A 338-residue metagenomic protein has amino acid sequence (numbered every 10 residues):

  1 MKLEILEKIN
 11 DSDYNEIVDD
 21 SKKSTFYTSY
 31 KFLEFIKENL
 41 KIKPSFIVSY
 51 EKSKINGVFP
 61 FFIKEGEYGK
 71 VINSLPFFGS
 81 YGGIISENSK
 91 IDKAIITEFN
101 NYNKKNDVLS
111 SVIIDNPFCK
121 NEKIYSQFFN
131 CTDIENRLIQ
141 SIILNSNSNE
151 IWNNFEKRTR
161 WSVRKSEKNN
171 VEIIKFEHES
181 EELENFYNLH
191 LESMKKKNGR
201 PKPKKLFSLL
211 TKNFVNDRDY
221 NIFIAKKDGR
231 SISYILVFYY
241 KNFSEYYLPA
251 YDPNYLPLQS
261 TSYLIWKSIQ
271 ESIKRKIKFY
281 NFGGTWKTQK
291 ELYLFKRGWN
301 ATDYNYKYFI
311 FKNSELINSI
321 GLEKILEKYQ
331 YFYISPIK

Functional and structural regions predicted by a protein language model:
M1-E7, S12, K90, L326-K338: Short, Lys/Arg-enriched, disordered terminal segments
K2-K52, V58-G69, N116-P257: A conserved beta-strand-loop-helix scaffold within acyl/acetyltransferase catalytic domains
F46, F59, I63, Y125-E150 (+1 more regions): Active-site/acyl-donor-binding loops of N-acyltransferases
V48-I55, G79, E87-Y102, S208-I320: Aromatic (often tryptophan-rich) hydrophobic motifs at membrane interfaces
E65-Y81: Conserved acyl-donor/pantetheine-binding loop and adjacent beta-alpha core of acyl/acetyltransferases and related
I84: Active-site phosphate/ATP/adenylate-binding loop shared across adenylate-forming ligases
K90-N136: Non-catalytic accessory segments adjacent to catalytic cores
